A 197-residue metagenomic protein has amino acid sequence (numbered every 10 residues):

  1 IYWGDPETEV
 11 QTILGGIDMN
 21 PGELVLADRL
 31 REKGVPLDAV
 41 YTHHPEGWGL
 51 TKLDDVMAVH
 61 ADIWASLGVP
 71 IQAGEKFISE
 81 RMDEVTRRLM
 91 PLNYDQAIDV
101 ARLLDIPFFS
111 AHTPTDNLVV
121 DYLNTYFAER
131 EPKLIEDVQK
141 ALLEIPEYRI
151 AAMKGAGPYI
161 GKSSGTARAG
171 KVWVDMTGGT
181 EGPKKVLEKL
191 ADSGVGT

Functional and structural regions predicted by a protein language model:
I1-T197: Hydrophobic structural segments
